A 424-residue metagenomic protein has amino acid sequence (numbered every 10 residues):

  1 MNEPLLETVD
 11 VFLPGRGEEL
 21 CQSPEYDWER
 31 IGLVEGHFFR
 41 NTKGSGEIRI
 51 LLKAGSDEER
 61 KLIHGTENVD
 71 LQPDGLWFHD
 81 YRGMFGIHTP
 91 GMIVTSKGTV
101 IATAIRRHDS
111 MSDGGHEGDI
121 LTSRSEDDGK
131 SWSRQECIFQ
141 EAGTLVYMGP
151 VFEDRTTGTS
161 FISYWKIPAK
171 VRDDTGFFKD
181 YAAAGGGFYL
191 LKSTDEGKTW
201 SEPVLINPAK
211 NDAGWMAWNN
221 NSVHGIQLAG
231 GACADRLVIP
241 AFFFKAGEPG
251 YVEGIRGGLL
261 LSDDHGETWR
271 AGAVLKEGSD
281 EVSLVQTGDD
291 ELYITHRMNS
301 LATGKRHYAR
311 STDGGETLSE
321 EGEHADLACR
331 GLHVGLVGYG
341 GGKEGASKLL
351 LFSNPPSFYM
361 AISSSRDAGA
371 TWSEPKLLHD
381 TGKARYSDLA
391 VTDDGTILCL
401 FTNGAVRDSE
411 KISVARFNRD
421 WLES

Functional and structural regions predicted by a protein language model:
M1: Positively charged, low-complexity nucleic-acid-binding target-recognition regions
P4-S424: Asp-box/BNR beta-propeller blade signature and adjacent active/binding-site loops in extracellular glycan-interacting
